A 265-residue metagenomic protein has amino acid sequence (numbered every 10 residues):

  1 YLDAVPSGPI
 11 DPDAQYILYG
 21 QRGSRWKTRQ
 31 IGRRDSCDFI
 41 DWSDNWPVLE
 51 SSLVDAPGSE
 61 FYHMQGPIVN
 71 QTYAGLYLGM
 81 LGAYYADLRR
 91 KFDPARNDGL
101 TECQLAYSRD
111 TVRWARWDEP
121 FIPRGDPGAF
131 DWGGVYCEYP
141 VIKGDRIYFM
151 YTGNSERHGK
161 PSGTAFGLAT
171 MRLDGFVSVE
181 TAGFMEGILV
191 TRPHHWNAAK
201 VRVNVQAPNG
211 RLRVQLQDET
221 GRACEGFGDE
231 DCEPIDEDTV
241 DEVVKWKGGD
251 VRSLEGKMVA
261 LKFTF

Functional and structural regions predicted by a protein language model:
Y1-F265: Carbohydrate-active catalytic/glycan-binding domains of CAZyme proteins, especially the secreted or lumenal ectodomains
